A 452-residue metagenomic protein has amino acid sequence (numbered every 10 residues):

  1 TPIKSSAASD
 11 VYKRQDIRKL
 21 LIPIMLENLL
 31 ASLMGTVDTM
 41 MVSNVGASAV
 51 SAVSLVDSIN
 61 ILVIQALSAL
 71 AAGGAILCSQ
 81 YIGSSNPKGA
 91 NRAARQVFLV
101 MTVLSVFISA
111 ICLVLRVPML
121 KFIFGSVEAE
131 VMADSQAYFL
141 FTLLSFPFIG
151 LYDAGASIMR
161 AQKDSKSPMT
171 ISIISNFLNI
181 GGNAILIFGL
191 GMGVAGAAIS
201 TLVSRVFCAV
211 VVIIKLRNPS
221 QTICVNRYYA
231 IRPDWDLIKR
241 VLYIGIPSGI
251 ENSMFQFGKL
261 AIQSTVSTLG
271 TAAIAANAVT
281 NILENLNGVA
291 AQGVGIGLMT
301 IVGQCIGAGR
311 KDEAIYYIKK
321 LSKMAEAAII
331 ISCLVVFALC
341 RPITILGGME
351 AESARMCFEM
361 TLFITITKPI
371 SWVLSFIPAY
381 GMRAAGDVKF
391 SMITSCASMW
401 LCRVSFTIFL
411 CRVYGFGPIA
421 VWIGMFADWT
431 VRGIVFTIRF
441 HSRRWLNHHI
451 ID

Functional and structural regions predicted by a protein language model:
T1-A8, Y12: Single conserved hydrophobic/aromatic residue that forms the stacking wall/gate of nucleotide- or nucleobase-binding
K19-D38, F141, S175, S204-C208 (+4 more regions): Transmembrane helical elements of multi-pass membrane transporters/channels
L29, L33-S51, L120-A129, I185-V194 (+4 more regions): Helix-terminus/linker motif at the lipid-water interface of multi-pass membrane proteins
V42-I61, A93, A129-A137, V194-A197 (+7 more regions): Interfacial/gating helices of multi-pass transporter permease domains
V50-A110, I149-P168, I274-C340, W372-C396: Small-residue-rich hydrophobic transmembrane alpha-helices
F107-A137, C333-F358: Short membrane-interface helical motifs at transmembrane helix boundaries in multi-pass membrane transporters
V127-Y152, A351-S375: Alpha-helical transmembrane segments of multi-pass membrane proteins
N176-V210, C340-P342, L346, R355 (+3 more regions): Membrane-interface helix-loop junctions in multi-pass transport and translocation proteins
